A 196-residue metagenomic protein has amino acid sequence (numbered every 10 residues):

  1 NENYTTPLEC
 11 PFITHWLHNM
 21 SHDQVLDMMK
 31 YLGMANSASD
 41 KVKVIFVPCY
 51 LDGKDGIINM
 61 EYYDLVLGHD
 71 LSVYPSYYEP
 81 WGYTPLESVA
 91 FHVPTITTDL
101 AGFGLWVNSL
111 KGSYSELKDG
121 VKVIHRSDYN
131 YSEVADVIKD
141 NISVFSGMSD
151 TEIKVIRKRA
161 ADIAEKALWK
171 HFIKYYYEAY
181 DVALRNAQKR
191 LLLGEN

Functional and structural regions predicted by a protein language model:
N1-D64, V121-V123: Nucleotide-activated donor-binding/catalytic signature segment of Leloir-type glycosyltransferases, i.e., the conserved
M60, L67, A135-D140, K170-K174: A structural signal for well-ordered alpha-helical segments within the folded catalytic domains of diverse enzymes
D64-L65, E87: Acidic donor-binding helix in nucleotide-sugar-dependent glycosyltransferases
L65-V66, E116: Intrinsically disordered, low-complexity regulatory regions enriched in Ser/Pro/Gly/Thr and acidic residues
L67-G68, A90: Flexible glycine/serine/alanine-rich "lid" or loop that lines and gates the nucleotide-sugar donor pocket in diverse
P75-K158, D162-A164, E178: Catalytic binding pocket for nucleotide-activated donors in carbohydrate/polymer assembly enzymes
W169-N196: C-terminal alpha-helical cap of glycosyltransferases
